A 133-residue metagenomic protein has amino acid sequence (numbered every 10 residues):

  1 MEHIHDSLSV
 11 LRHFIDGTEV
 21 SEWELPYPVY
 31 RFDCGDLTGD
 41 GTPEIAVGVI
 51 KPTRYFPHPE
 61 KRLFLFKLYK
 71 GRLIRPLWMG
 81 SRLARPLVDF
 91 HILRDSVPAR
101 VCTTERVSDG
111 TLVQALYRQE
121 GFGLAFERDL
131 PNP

Functional and structural regions predicted by a protein language model:
M1-P133: Beta-propeller-forming repeat regions
